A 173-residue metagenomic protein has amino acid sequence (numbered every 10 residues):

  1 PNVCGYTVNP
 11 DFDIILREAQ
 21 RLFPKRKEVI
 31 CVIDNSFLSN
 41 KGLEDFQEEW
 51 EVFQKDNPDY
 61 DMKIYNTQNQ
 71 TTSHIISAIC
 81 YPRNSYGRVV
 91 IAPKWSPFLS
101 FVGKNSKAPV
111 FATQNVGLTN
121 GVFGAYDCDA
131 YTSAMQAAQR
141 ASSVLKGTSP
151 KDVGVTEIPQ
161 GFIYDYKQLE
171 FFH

Functional and structural regions predicted by a protein language model:
P1-H173: Short hydrophobic alpha-helices and adjacent helix-cap/hinge residues
